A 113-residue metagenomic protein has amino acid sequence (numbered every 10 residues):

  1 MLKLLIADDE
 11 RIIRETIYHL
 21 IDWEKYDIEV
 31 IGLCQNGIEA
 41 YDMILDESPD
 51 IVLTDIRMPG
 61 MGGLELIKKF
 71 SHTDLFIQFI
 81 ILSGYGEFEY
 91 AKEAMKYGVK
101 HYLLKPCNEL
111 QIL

Functional and structural regions predicted by a protein language model:
M1-K3: Non-catalytic signal-transmission and effector/linker regions of two-component phosphorelay proteins
L5, E29-G32, H101: Structural signal for short hydrophobic segments within the conserved structured cores of catalytic domains across
A7-D8, C34, V52: Conserved sequence signature across two-component system core domains
D9-R11, I56: Generic detector of well-ordered alpha-helical packing
R11-G32, D46: Two-component/phosphorelay signaling modules centered on CheY-like receiver
W23, Y41-L113: CheY-like receiver
